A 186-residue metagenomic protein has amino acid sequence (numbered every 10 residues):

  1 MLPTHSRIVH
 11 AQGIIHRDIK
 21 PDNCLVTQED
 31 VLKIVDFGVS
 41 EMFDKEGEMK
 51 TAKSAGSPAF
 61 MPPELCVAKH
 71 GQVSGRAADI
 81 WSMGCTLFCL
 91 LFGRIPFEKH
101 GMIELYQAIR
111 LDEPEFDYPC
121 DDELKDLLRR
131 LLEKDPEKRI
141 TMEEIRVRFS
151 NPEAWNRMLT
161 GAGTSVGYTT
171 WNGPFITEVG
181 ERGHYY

Functional and structural regions predicted by a protein language model:
H10-V26: Catalytic-loop of the protein kinase fold
A52-L65: Conserved activation segment of eukaryotic-like protein kinases, specifically the C-terminal portion of the activation
L65-A77: Conserved end of the kinase activation segment
F92-I95: Structural helix C-cap motif within protein kinase domains
K134-I140, E144-M158: Terminal C-lobe "cap" of eukaryotic-type protein kinase domains
R157-Y186: Regulatory extensions appended to serine/threonine kinase catalytic cores
